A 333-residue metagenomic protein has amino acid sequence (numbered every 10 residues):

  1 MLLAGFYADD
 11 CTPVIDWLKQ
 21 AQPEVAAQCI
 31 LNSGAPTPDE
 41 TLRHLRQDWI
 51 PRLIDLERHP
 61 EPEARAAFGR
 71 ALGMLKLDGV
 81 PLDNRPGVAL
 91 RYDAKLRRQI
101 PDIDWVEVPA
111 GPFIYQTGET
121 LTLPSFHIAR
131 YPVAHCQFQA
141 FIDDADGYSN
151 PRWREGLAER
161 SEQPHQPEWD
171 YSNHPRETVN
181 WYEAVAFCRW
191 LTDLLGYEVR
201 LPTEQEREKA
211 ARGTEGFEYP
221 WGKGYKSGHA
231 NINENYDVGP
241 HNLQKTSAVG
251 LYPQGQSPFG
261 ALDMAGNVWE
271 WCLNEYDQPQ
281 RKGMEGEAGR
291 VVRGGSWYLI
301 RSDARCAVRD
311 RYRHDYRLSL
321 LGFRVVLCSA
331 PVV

Functional and structural regions predicted by a protein language model:
M1, E24, A66, Y131 (+5 more regions): A structural signal for well-ordered alpha-helical segments within the folded catalytic domains of diverse enzymes
M1-G5, Q28, C136, A140 (+3 more regions): Residue-level signal for well-ordered alpha-helical scaffold segments within enzymatic catalytic domains
M1-Y92: Hydrophobic repeat-domain scaffold segments
D78-P81, D144-Y148, L191-R200, V333: Surface-exposed helix-capping loop/turn segments at secondary-structure junctions
G87-S161, P175-E183, A265-G266, V325-S329: A short glycine-rich, aromatic-capped structural motif
V108, Q163-D310, H314, S319: Functional-site microenvironments in short loops/helix caps that host divalent-cation chemistry
V133, D146, T214-E215, N274-D277 (+1 more regions): Acidic glycine-/aspartate-rich tracts in secreted/extracellular proteins
S319-V333: Short, structured beta-strand segments at or near domain termini in extracellular proteins/domains
